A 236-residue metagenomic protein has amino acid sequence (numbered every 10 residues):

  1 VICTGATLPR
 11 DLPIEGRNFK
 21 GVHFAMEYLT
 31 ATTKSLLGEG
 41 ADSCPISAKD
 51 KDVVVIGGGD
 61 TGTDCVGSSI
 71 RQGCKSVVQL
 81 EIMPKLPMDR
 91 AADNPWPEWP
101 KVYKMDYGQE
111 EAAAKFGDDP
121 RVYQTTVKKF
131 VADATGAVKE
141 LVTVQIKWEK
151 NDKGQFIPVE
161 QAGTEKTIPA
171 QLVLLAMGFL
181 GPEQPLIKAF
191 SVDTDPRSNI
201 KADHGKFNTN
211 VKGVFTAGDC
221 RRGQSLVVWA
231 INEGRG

Functional and structural regions predicted by a protein language model:
V1-G5, V54-I56, V127, P169-G178: Short hydrophobic core segments
L12-G16, V66-S68, P185-A189, V228-W229: Short amphipathic alpha-helical segments
N18-D50, E149-Q224: FAD-site-proximal beta/loop scaffold in flavoenzymes
A41-C44, E110-P120, Q124-Q171: A structured beta-alpha segment of the ubiquitous adenosine-cofactor-binding alpha/beta core
A48-G59: Beta1/beta-strand and adjacent pyrophosphate-binding region of the FAD-binding site in flavoprotein oxidoreductases
G58, E81-K85, A132, D219: Cofactor-binding loop segments of dinucleotide-utilizing enzymes, especially the Rossmann-like FAD- and NAD(P)+-binding
G62-G67, Q72, A217-G236: A conserved FAD-binding loop/helix module that cradles the flavin
V66-K129: Rossmann-like dinucleotide-binding cores of NAD(P)H-dependent redox enzymes
